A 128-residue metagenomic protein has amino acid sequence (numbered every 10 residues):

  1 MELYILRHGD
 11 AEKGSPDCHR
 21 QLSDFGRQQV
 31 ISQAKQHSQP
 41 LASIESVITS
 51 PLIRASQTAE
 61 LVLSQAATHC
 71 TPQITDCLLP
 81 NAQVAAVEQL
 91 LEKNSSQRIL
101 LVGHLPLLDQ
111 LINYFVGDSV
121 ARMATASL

Functional and structural regions predicted by a protein language model:
E2-A82, L108, D118, M123: Active-site-proximal alpha-helix that buttresses catalytic centers in soluble enzyme cores
A86-L128: Active-site-adjacent alpha-helix immediately C-terminal to a catalytic or transition-state-stabilizing loop
